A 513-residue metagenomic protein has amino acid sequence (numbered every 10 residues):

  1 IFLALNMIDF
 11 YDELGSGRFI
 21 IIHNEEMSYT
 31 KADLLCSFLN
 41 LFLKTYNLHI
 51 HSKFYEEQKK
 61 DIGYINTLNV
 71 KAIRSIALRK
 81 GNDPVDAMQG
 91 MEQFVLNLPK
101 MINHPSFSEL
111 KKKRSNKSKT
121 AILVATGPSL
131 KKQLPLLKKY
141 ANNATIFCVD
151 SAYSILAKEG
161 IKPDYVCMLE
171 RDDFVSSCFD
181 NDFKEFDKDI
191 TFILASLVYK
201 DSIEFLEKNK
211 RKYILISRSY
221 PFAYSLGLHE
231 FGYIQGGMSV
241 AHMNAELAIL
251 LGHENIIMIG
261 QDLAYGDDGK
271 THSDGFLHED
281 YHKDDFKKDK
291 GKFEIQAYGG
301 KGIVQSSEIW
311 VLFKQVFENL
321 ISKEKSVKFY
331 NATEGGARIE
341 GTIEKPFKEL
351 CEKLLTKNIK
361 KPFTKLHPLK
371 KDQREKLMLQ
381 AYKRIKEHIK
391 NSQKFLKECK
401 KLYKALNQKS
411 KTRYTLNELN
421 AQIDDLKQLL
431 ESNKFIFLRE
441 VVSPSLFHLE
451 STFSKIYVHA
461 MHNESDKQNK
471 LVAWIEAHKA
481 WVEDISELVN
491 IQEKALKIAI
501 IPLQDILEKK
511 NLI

Functional and structural regions predicted by a protein language model:
F2-D86, A157-H253, I321, Y457-I513: Acidic/Gly/His-enriched mid-domain segments of enzyme catalytic cores or analogous surface patches that mediate
F10-L14, L169-D172, S176, D180-K188 (+2 more regions): Acidic, Ser/Thr-rich peripheral helices and adjacent loops at domain boundaries
E57-K119, L130: Aromatic- and Gly/Pro-rich donor/ligand-binding loops that form nucleotide- or phosphate-bearing donor binding pockets
H104-D173: Secondary-structure-rich domain cores
S118-L123, C167-L169, A223-Y233, E294-Q305: Short, basic, glycine/proline-bearing loop/turn elements
E254-D268: Acidic, metal-binding active-site segment of PIN/NYN-like and related structure-specific nucleases
K287-G336: Polyanion-binding loop/helix "lid" in catalytic or ligand-binding cores
K323-I513: Long, compositionally biased charged/polar accessory segments in the mid-to-C-terminal portions of proteins
